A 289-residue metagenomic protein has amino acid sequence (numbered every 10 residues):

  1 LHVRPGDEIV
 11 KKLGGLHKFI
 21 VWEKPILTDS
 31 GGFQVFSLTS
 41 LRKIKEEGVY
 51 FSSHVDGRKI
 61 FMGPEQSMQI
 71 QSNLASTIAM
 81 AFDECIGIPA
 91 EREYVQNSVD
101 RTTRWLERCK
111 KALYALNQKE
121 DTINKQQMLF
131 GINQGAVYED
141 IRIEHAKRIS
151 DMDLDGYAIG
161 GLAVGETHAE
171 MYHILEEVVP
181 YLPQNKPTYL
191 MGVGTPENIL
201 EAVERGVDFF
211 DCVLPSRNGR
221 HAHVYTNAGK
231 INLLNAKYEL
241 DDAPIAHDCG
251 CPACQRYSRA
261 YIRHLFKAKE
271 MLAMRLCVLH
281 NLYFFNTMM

Functional and structural regions predicted by a protein language model:
L1-T122, A236-E239: Non-catalytic, usually N-terminal nucleic-acid engagement modules in DNA/RNA processing proteins
T39-S40, P244, F266: Short conserved micro-motifs at the rims of enzyme active sites and ligand-binding pockets
S76, E107, K111-Y114, P180-P183 (+3 more regions): Generic secondary-structure signature for well-ordered alpha-helical cores
D83-P89, D248-M289: C-terminal extensions of enzymes
I88-E91, Q96, G156-L162, M271-M274: Glycine- and acidic
D100-T103, A112, L116, N124-I245: Glycine-rich phosphate/ribose-binding loops and adjacent secondary-structure elements that form binding surfaces
T103, E107, Y172, E176-V179 (+3 more regions): Predominant activation on well-ordered alpha-helical scaffold segments within soluble catalytic domains
